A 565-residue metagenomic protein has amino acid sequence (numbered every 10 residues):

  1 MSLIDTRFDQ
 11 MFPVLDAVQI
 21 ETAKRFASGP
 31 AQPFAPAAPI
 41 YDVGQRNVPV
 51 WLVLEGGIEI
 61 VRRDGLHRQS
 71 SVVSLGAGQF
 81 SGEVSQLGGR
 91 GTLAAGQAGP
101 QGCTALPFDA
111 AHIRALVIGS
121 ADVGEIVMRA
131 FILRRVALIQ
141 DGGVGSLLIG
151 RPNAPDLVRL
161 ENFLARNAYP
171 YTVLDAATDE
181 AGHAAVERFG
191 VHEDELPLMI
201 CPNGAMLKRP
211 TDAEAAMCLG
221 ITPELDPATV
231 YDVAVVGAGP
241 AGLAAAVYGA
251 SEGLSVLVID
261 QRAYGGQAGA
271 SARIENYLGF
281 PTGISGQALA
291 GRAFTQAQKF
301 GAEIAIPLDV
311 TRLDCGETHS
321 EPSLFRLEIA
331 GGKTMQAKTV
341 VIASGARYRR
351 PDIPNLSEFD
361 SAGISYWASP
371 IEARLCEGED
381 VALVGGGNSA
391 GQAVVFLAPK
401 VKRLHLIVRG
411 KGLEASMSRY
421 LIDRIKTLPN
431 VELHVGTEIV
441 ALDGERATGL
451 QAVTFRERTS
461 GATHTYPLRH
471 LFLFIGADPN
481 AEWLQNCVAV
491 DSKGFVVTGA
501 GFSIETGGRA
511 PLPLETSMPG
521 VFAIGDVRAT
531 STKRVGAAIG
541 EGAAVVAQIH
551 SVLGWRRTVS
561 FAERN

Functional and structural regions predicted by a protein language model:
M1-R166: Cytosolic regulatory regions built on CNB/CRP/Popeye-like sensor folds
L148, P152-A184, F189, V235-A302 (+4 more regions): Beta1-alpha1 glycine-rich phosphate/pyrophosphate-binding loop at the start of Rossmann-like nucleotide-binding domains
L196-M206: A short, hydrophobic beta-strand/beta-hairpin element that forms part of a small beta-sheet core
P202, G237, A337, A343-G345 (+5 more regions): Short, well-ordered coil/turn residues at beta-beta hairpins and beta-strand->alpha-helix junctions within
D212-V233, S344-K400, G507: Glycine-rich dinucleotide-binding loop and its adjacent helix/turn
A290-A337, I342-S344, A398-G508, S551-N565: A Rossmann-like FAD-binding core segment of flavoenzymes
D352, E358-L375, I475-T532: FAD-site-proximal beta/loop scaffold in flavoenzymes
G391-A393, L512-P513, M518, I524-E563: A conserved FAD-binding loop/helix module that cradles the flavin
